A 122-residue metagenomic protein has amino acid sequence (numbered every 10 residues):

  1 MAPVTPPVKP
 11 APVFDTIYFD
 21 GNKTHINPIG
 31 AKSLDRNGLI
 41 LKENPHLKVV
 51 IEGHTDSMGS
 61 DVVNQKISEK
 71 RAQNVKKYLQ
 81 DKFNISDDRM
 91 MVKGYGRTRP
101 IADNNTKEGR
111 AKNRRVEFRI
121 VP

Functional and structural regions predicted by a protein language model:
M1-K48, D81, I85-D88, P122: Periplasmic peptidoglycan-binding/tethering modules of Gram-negative envelope proteins
T24-A31, E52-P122: Periplasmic OmpA-like peptidoglycan-binding domain that tethers envelope proteins to the cell wall
